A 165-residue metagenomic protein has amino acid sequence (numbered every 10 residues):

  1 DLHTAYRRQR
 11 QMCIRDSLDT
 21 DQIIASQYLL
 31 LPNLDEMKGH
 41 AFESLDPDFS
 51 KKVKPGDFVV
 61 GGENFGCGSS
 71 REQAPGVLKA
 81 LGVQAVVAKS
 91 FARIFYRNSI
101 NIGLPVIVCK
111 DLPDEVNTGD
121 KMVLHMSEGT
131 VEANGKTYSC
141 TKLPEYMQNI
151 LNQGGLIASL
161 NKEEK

Functional and structural regions predicted by a protein language model:
D1-R10, I14: Single conserved hydrophobic/aromatic residue that forms the stacking wall/gate of nucleotide- or nucleobase-binding
R8, L156-K165: N-terminal charge/polar-biased segments
R15-D21: N-terminal glycine-rich anion-binding loops that anchor highly charged ligand groups
S17, S69, G154-L156: Conformational gate/switch positions in structured elements
Q22, E36, H40, N98 (+2 more regions): Alpha-helical scaffold segments in soluble metabolic enzymes
I24-E128, Y138: Feature captures the catalytic cores and cofactor-binding loops of soluble hydro-lyases/lyases that act on carboxylate
G119, V123-L160: C-terminal binding/interaction regions
